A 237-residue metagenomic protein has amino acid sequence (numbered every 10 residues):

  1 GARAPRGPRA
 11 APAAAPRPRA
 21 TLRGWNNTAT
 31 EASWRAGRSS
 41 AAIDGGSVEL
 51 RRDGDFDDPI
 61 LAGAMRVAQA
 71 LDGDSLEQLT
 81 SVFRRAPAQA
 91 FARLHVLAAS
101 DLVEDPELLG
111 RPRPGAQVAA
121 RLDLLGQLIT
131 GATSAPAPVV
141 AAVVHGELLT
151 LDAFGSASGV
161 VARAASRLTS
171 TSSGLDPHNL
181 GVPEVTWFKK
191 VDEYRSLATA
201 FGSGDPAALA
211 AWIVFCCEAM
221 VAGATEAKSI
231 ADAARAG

Functional and structural regions predicted by a protein language model:
G1-G237: FIC/Doc superfamily catalytic core
